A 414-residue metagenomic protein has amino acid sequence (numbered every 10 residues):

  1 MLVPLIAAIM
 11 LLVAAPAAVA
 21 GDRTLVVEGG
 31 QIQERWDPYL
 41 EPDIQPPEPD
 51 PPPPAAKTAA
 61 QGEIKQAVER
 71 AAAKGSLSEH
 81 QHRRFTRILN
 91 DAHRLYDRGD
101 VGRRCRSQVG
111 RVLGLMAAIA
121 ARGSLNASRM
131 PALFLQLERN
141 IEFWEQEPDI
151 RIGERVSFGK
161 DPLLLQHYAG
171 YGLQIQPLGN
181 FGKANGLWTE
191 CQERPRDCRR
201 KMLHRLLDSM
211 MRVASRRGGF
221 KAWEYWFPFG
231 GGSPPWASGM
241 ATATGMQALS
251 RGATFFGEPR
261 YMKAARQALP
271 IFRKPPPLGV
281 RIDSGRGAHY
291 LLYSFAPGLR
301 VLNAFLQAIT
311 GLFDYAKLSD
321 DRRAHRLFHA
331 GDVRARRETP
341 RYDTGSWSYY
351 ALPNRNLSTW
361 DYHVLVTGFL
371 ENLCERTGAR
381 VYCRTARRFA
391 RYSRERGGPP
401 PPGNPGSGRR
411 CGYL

Functional and structural regions predicted by a protein language model:
V3-A14: Bacterial N-terminal signal peptides
G21-G179: Ser/Thr/Asn(+Pro)-rich, low-complexity disordered segments
Q45-T58, K65, A72-H82, Y96-S107 (+6 more regions): Structural helix-adjacent loops and short alpha-helical linkers that scaffold large soluble proteins
G110-A117, P131, L135, Q174-C191 (+3 more regions): Well-ordered alpha-helical segments within folded domains of soluble proteins
R139-G170, R200-A222, P259-S284, R322-S348 (+1 more regions): Long, well-ordered core segments of solenoidal/helical folds
I152-G172, G219-S238, I282-N303, T344-L365 (+2 more regions): Carbohydrate-binding/catalytic loop surfaces
H167-L178, A184-T244, A248-Q267: Glycine- and small hydrophobic-enriched segments that form the cores of compact globular domains
L292-R334: Flexible, glycine-rich surface segments
